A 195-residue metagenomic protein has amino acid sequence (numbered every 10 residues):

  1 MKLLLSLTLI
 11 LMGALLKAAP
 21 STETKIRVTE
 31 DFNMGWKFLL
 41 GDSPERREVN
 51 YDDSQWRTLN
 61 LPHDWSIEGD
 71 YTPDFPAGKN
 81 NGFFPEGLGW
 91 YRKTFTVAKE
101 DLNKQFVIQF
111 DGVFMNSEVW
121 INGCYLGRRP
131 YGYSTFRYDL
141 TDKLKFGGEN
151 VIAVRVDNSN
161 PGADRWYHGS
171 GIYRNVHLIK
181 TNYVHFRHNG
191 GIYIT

Functional and structural regions predicted by a protein language model:
M1-T24: Bacterial Sec-dependent N-terminal signal peptides
A19-P73, A77, T96, V151-R155 (+3 more regions): Accessory carbohydrate-binding/adhesion or oligomerization-edge regions at the termini of glycan-active proteins
V28-E30, L39-D42, N81, E86-I194: Accessory beta-strand-rich segments of carbohydrate-active enzymes
